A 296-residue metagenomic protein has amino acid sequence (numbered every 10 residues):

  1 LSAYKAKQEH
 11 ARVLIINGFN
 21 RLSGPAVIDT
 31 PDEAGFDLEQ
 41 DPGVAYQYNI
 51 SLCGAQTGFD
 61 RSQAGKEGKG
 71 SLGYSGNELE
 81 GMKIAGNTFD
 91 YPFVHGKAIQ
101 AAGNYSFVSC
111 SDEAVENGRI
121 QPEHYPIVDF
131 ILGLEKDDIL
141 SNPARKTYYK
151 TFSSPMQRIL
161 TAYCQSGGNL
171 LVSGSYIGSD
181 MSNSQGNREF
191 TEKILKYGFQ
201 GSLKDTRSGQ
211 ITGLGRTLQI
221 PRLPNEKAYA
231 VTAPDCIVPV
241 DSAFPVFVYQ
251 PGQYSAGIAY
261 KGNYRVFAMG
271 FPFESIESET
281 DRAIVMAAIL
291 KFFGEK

Functional and structural regions predicted by a protein language model:
S2-I127, I131-L134, L290-K296: Aromatic-Pro/Gly-enriched surface loop or interdomain linker that acts as a lid/target-recognition segment
S2-R21, A102, T151, R158-N169 (+4 more regions): Carbohydrate-binding surfaces of carbohydrate-active enzymes
I15, S106-S109, L170, P245 (+1 more regions): Conserved beta-strand scaffold positions in the cores of enzyme catalytic domains, especially in NTP/NDP-utilizing
F19-S23, E113-E116, G133-D138, L170 (+3 more regions): Solvent-exposed loop/turn segments at secondary-structure junctions within structured extracellular/periplasmic domains
G86-F93, T147-S154, T280: Soluble non-cytosolic domains of exported or imported proteins
I120-Y125, C164-Q165, V238-D241, Y260-G262: Flexible, charged surface loops at secondary-structure boundaries
L134-F244, P251, V285: A glycine-rich, often tryptophan-bearing local segment used as a flexible ligand/cofactor-contacting loop or short
P221-R265, M269-K296: C-terminal and late-domain segments of enzyme folds
